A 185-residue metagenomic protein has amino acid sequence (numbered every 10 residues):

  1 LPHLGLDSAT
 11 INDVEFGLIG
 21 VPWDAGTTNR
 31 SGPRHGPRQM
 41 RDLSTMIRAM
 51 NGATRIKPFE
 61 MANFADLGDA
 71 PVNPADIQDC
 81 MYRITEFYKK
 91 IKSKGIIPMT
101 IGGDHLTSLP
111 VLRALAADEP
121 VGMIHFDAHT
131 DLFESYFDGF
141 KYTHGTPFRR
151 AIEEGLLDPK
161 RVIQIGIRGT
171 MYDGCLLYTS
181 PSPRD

Functional and structural regions predicted by a protein language model:
L1-V121, Q164: Metal-dependent C-N hydrolase catalytic cores
D69, D104, D127, D131 (+1 more regions): Acidic active-site catalytic centers that drive phospho-/nucleotidyl reactions and related ester hydrolyses
T85, G169-L177: Glycine/proline-rich, flexible active-site/cofactor-binding loop segments that harbor closely spaced acidic
T107-P110, T130-E134, D138-E154, I165-G166 (+1 more regions): Active-site glycine-rich loop that binds ribose-phosphate moieties when present
A114-D118, E154, S182: Active-site catalytic microenvironments for nucleophilic, acid-base chemistry
E119-S135: Conserved catalytic palm subdomain of right-hand nucleotidyl-transferase polymerases, strongest for RNA-directed enzymes
D158-R161: Short, structured loop/turn "capping" segments at alpha-beta junctions
Y178-D185: Conserved small/polar residues in nucleotide/adenosyl-binding loops
